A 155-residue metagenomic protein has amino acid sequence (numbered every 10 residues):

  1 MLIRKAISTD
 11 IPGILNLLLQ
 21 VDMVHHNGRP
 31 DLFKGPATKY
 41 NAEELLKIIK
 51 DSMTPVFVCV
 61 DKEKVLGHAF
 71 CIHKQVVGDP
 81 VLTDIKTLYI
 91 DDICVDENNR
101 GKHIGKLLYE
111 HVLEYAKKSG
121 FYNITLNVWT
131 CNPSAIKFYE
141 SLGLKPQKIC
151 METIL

Functional and structural regions predicted by a protein language model:
L2-N16, H25: A short beta-loop-alpha structural element at the N-terminal edge of CoA-dependent acyl/N-acetyltransferase catalytic
M23-L45: Conserved GNAT-fold acetyl-CoA-binding loop/helix
E43-V58, Y89: A short helix-loop-beta-strand connector motif used in the catalytic cores of GNAT acetyltransferases and, in some
V58, K64-H73, Y89, C94: Conserved beta-strand in the GNAT
D92-V95, G101-E114, S141: Conserved acetyl-CoA-binding loop-helix of GNAT-fold acetyltransferases
K106, K118, T130-K148: Conserved active-site alpha-helix within GNAT-family acetyltransferase domains
H111, T125-A135, E152-L155: Conserved beta-strand-loop-alpha-helix junction that forms the acyl-donor binding cleft
A116-N127: Conserved GNAT acetyl-CoA-binding A-motif
